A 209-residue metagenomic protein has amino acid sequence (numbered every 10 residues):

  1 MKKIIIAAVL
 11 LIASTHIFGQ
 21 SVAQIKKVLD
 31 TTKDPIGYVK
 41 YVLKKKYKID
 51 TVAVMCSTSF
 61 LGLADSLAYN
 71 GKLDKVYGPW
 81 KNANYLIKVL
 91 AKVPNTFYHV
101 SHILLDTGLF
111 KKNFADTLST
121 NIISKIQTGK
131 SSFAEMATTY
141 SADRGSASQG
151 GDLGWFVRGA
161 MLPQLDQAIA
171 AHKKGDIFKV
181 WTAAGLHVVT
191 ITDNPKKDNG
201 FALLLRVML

Functional and structural regions predicted by a protein language model:
M1-I25: Bacterial Sec-dependent N-terminal signal peptides
G19-V76: Start-of-domain marker
A23-V42, F114-N121, S132-M136, Q164: Extracytoplasmic/secreted proteins, especially bacterial periplasmic and envelope-associated proteins
K27, V54, Y85-T128, D143-P163 (+1 more regions): Well-structured core secondary-structure elements of compact alpha/beta domains
D30, D34, K44, K48 (+6 more regions): Sec-exported extracytoplasmic/periplasmic mature domains
V54-G71, G159-V180: Cell-wall glycan
L73-N82, I177-A183: Short acidic-hydrophobic surface loop/beta-edge motif
